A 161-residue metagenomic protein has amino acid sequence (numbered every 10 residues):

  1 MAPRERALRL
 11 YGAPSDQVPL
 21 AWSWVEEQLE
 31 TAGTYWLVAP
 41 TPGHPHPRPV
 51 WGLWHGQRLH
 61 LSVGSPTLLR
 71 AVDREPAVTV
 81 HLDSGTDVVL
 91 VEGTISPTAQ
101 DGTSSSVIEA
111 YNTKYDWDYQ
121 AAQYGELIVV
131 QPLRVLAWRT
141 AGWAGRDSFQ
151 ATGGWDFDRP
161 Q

Functional and structural regions predicted by a protein language model:
M1-P19, D87-Q161: Charged, gly/pro-rich active-site loop segments
L10-Y35: Short, basic/aromatic recognition patches
E27, P42, D83-G85, Q120: Generic marker of residues within folded, mature protein domains
A32-G64, V78-L82, L90-E92: Short beta-strand segments
T67: Short alpha-helical
E75: Acidic-histidine catalytic/liganding microenvironments
